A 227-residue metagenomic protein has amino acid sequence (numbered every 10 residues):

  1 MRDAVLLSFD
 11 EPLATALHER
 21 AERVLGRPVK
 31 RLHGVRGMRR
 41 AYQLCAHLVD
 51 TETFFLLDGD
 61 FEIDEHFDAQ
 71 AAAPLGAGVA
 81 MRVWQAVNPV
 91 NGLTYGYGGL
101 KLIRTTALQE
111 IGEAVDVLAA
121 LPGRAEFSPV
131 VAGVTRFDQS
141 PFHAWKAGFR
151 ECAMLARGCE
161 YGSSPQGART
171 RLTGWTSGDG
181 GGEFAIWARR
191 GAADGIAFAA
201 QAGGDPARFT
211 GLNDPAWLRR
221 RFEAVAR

Functional and structural regions predicted by a protein language model:
M1-D50: N-terminal anchoring/stem segment of glycosyltransferases
L6, A21, L57-G59, E65: Generic detector of bulky aromatic hydrophobic side chains
L7-F9, L32-R36, L57-D58, W84-V87 (+2 more regions): Short His-Asn-centered micro-motif
F9-A14, F61-D64, P89-N91, A107-E110: Short acidic, S/G/P-rich loop/turn micro-motifs used as interaction or catalytic elements
L44, F67-A71, V130: Charge-rich, low-complexity amphipathic helices in intrinsically disordered tails/linkers adjacent to domains
F54: Short aromatic/hydrophobic "clamp" motif used to bind/position activated sugar donors
G59-V79: Acidic donor-binding/catalytic loop of UDP-sugar-dependent glycosyltransferases, especially processive GT2
A72-R227: Catalytic-site signature of metal-activated, phosphate-bearing donor transferases, centered on the GT-A/GT-A-like
